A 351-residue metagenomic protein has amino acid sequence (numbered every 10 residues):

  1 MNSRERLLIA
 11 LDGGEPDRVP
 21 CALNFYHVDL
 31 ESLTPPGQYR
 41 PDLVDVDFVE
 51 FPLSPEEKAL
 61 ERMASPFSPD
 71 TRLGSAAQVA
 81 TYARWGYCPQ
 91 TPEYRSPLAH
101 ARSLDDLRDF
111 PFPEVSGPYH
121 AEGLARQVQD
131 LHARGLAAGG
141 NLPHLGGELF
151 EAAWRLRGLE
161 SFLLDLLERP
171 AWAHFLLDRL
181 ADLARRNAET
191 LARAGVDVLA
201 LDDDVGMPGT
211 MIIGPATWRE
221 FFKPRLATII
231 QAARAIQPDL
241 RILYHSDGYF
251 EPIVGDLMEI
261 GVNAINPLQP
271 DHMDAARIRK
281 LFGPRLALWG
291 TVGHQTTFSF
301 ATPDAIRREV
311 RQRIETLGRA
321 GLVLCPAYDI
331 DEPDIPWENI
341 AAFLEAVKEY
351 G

Functional and structural regions predicted by a protein language model:
M1-L33, C88-T91, S96, P111-G351: Active-site loop segments of alpha/beta catalytic cores
E15, V44-V49, L53, L73-G74 (+1 more regions): Short, solvent-exposed loop/edge-beta patches enriched in aromatic
C21, V46-F48, A80-A83: Secondary-structure transition motif
V28-P69: Segments that shape or occlude catalytic/ligand-binding pockets
L60-E114, A133-G140: A contiguous, low-structure linker/loop signature
